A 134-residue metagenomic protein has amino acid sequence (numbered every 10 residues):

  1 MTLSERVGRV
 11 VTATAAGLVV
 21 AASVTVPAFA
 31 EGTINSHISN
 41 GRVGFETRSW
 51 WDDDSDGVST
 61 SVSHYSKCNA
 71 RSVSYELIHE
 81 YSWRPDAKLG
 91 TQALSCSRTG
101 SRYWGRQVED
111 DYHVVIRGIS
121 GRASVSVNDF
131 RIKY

Functional and structural regions predicted by a protein language model:
M1-W50: N-terminal prepro-regions of secreted/extracellular proteins
F29-Y134: Post-signal peptide N-terminal regions of Sec-secreted extracellular proteins
